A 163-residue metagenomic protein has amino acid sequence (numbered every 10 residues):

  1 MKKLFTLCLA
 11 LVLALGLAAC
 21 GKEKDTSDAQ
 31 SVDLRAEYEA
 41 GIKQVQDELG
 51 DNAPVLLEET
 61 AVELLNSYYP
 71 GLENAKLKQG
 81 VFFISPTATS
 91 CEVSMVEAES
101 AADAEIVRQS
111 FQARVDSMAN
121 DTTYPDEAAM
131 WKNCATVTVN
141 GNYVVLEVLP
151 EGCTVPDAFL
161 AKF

Functional and structural regions predicted by a protein language model:
M1-C8: Bacterial N-terminal signal peptides that target proteins for export
L15-A19: C-terminal motif of bacterial Sec signal peptides marking the signal peptidase cleavage site
G21-K24: Bacterial signal peptide processing site
D28-S67, G71: Early exported N-terminus immediately downstream of N-terminal targeting peptides
V55-S90, A102-D103: Short, compositionally biased low-complexity segments enriched in polar/charged residues
S85-P86, E127-F163: A short, solvent-exposed beta-edge/loop patch
E92-S100, Y143-V148: Second-shell loop/turn segments in exported
A101-G141: Short Gly/Thr-rich strand-loop-strand
